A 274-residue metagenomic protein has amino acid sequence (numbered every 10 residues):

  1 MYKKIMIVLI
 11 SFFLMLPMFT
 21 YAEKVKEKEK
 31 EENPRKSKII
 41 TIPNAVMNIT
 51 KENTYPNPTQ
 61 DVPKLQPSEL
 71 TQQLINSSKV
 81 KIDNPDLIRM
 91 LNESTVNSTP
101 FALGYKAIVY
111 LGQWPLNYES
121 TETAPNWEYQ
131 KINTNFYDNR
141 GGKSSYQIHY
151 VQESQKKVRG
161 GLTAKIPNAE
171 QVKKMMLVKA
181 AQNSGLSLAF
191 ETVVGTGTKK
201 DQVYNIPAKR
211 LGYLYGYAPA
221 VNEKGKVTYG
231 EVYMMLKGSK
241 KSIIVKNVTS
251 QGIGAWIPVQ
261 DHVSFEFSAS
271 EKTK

Functional and structural regions predicted by a protein language model:
M1-V25: Sec-dependent N-terminal signal peptides of Gram-positive bacterial secreted proteins and lipoproteins
F12-F13, F19, F101, F136 (+2 more regions): Phenylalanine-focused residue identity feature
T20, E29, T59, V245-Q251: Short, highly charge-biased, low-complexity peptide segments
V25-T163, S187-V203, Y213, P219-V221 (+1 more regions): Deployable pore-forming modules of oligomeric membrane-permeabilizing proteins
K143-Q202, K240, N247-K274: Membrane-insertion modules used to breach or fuse lipid bilayers
A169, A208-L211: Solvent-exposed, conformationally flexible loop/turn segments
L211, G216, A220-Q260: Domain-length functional cores that host ligand/cofactor binding and catalytic or interaction surfaces in mature
